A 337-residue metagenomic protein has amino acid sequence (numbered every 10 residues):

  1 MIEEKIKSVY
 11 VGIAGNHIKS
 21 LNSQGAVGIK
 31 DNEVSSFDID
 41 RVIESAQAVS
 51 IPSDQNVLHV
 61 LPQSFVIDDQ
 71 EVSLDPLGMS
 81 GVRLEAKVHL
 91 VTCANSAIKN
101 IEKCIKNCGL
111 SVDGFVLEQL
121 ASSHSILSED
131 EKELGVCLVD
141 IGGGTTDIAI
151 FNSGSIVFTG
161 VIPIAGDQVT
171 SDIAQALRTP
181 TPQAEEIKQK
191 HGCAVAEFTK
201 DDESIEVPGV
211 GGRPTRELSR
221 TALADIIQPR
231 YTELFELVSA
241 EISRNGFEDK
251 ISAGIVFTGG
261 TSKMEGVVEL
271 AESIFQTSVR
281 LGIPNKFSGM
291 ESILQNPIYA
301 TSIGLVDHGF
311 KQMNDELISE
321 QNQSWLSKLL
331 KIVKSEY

Functional and structural regions predicted by a protein language model:
M1-L138, S155-I156, G166, L177-I226 (+4 more regions): Nucleotide/phosphate-binding catalytic cleft detector across ATP-hydrolyzing and phosphate-transferring enzymes
I13-A14, L138-T145, F151-G154, P163-D167 (+1 more regions): A short acidic Gly-Thr/Ser loop motif
S125, A253-G260: A short beta-alpha structural unit
T159-V161: Residue-level detector of high-confidence beta-strand sites
A165, V169, K263, I298-G304: Catalytic-loop motifs flanking and including active-site residues across diverse enzymes
E236, A240-G254, M264-G282, Q312-N314: ATP-binding/phosphotransfer module of carbohydrate and carboxylate kinases, centering on a glycine-rich
V238, F257, L305: Hydrophobic, well-ordered secondary-structure elements that form the walls of internal hydrophobic environments
